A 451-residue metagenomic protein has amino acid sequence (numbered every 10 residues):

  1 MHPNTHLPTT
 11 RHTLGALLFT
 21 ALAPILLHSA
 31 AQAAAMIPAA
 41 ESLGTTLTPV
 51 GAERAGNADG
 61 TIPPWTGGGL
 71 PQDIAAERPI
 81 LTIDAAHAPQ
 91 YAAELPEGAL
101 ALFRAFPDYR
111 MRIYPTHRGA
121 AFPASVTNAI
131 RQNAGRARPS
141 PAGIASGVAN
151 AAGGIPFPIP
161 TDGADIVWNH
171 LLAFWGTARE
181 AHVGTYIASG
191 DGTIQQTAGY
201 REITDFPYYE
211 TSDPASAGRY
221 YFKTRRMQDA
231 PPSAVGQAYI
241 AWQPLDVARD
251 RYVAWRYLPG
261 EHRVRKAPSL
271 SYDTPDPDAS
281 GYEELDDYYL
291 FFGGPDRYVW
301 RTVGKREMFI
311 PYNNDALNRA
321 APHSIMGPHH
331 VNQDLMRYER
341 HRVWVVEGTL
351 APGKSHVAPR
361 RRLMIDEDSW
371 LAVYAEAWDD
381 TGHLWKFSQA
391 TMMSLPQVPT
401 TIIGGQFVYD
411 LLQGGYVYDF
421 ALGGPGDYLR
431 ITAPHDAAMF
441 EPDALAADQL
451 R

Functional and structural regions predicted by a protein language model:
M1-H12: N-terminal secretory signal peptides that target proteins for export/translocation
L7, Q32-M36: Extreme N-terminus of proteins, especially the signal/transit-peptide cleavage junction and the first residues
R11-L22: Sec-dependent N-terminal signal peptides
L22-Q32: C-terminal segment of classical bacterial N-terminal signal peptides
A35, A40-G68, I83, P96 (+2 more regions): Gly/Pro-enriched, hydrophobic low-complexity segments that function as extracytoplasmic propeptides/linkers
I37-R251, L258: Solvent-exposed N-terminal domain segments of exported/luminal and surface proteins
H182-G190, I194-A230, Y288-L363, V373: Extended beta-strand-rich segments in extracellular/periplasmic secretory proteins, especially within noncatalytic
G423-R451: Long, C-terminal catalytic modules of enzymes
